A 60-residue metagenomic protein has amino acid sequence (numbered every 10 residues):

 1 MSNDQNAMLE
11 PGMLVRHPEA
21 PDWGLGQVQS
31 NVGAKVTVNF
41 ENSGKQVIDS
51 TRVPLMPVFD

Functional and structural regions predicted by a protein language model:
M1-L14, D22: Mixed-charge, Lys/Arg-rich low-complexity intrinsically disordered regions
P21, E41-S43: Glycine-centered tight beta-turn/hairpin loop motif at sheet-sheet or coil-to-beta transitions
G24-S30: Short beta-strand-centered aromatic/proline hotspots
V36-F40: SH3/SH3-like beta-barrel fold
K45-D60: Intrinsically disordered, low-complexity, charged/polar segments
